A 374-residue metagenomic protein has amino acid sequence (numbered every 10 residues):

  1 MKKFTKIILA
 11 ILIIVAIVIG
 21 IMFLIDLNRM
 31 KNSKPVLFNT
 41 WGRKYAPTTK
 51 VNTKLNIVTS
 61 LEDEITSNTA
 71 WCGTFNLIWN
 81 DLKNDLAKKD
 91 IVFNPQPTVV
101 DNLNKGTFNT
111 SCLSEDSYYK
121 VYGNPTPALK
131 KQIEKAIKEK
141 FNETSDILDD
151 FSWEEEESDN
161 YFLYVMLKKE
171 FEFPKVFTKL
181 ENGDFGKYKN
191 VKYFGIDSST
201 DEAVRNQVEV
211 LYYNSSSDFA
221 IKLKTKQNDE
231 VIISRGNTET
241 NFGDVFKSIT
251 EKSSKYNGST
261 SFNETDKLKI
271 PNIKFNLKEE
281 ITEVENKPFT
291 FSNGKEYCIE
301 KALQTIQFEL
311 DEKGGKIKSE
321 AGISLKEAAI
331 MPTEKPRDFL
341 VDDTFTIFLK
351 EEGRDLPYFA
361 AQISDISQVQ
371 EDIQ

Functional and structural regions predicted by a protein language model:
M1-A16: N-terminal Sec-pathway targeting helices
M1-F4, L27, D355: Intrinsically disordered, low-complexity sequence elements enriched in Ser/Thr/Gly/Pro
L9-I13, F23, K34, T49: Residue-level marker of intrinsically disordered, low-complexity segments enriched for small/polar residues
V18-K34, G42: Membrane-interface motif at the C-terminal end of an N-terminal transmembrane signal
G42-Q374: Hydrophobic-core positions in well-structured secondary-structure elements of globular domains
